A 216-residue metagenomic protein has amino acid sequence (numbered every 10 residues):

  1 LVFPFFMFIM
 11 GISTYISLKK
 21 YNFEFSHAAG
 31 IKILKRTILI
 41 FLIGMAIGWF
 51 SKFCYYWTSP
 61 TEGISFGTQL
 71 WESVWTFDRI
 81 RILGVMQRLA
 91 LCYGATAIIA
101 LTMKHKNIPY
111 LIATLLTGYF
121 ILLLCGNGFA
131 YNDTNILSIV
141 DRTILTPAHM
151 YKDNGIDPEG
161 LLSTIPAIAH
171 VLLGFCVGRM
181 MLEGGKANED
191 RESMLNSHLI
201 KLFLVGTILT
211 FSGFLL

Functional and structural regions predicted by a protein language model:
L1-L216: Alpha-helical transmembrane segments and their immediate juxtamembrane cytosolic regions
